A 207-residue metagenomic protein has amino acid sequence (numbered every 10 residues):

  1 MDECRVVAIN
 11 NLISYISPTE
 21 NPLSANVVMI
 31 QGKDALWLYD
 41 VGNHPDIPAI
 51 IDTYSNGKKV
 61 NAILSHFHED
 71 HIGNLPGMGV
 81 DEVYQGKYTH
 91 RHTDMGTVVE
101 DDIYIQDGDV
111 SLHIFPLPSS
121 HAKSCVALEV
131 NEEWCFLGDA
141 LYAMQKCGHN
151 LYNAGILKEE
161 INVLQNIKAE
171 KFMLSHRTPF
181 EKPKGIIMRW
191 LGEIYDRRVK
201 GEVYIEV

Functional and structural regions predicted by a protein language model:
D2-D52, V126-Y142: Conserved beta-strand hairpin/beta-sheet module of binuclear metal-dependent hydrolase folds, prominently
A8, Y15-S17, L64, Y84-Q85 (+2 more regions): Structural signal for conserved beta-strand scaffold positions within catalytic alpha/beta enzyme cores
Y15-N21, Y88-T97, P116-P118: Short, solvent-exposed secondary-structure boundary motifs
G32-A35, N56-K59, P76-E82, V130-E133 (+1 more regions): Short glycine/proline-enriched coil/turn segments at helix->beta-strand junctions
L36-L38, N43-H44, S111-D196: Metallo-beta-lactamase
N43-Q106: Active-site HxH/HxHxD metal-binding segment of metal-dependent hydrolases
K87-R91, A140-Y142, V199: Short, acidic/turn-prone active-site loops that include or flank metal/cofactor- and phosphate-binding residues
Y204-V207: C-terminal regulatory/interaction regions
